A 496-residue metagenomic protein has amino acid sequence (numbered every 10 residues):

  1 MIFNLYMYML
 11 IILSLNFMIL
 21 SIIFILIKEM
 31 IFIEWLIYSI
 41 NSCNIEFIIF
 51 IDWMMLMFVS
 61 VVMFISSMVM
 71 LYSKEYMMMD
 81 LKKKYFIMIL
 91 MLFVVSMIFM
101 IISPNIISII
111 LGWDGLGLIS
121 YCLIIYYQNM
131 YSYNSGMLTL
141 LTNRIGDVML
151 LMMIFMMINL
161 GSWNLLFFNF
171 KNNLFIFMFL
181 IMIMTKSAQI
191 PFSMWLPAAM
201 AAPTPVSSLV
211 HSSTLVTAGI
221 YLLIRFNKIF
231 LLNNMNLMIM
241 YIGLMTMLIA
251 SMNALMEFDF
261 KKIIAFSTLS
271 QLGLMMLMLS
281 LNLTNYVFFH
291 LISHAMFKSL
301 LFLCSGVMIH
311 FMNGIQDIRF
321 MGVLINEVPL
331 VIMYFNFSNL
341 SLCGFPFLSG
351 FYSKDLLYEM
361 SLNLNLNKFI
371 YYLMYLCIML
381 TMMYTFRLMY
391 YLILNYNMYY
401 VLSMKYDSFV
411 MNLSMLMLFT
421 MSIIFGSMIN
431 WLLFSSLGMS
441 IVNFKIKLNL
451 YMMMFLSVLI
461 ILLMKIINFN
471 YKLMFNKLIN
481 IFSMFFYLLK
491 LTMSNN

Functional and structural regions predicted by a protein language model:
M1-N496: Core, highly hydrophobic multi-pass alpha-helical transmembrane subunits of bioenergetic inner membranes
